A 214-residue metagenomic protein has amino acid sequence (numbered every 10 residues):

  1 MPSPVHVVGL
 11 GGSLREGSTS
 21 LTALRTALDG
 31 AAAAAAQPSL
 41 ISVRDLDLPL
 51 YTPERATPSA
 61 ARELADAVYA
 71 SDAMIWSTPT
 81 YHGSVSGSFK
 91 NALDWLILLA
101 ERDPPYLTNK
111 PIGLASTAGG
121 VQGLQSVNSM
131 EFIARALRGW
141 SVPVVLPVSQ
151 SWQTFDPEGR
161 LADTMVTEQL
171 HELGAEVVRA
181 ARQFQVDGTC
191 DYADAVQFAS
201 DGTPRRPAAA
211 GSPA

Functional and structural regions predicted by a protein language model:
M1-P2, Y106: Short, flexible hinge/linker loops that cap or flank conserved catalytic cores
P2-A35: N-terminal beta1-alpha1 ligand-phosphate binding loop
P2-P4, V8, W140-A214: Glycine-rich phosphate/pyrophosphate-binding loop and the adjoining helix
H6-S13, G113-S116, G159: Short beta-strand segments enriched in small/hydrophobic residues
A33-S39, G139: A generic structural motif
V43-A60, T154-E158: N-terminal beta-loop-helix "entrance" segment that forms/cooperates in small-molecule cofactor or anionic ligand
S59-L137: Helix-loop-strand module that forms the ligand-binding subsite of alpha/beta enzymes
